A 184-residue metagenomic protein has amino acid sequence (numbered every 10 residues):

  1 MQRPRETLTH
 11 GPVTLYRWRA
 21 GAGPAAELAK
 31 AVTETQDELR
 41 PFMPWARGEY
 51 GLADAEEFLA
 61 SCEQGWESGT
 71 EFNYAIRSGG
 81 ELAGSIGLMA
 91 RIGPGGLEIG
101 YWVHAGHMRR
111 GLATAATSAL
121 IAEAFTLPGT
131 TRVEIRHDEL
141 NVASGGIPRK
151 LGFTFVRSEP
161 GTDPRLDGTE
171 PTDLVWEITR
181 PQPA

Functional and structural regions predicted by a protein language model:
M1-E27, A31-E38, N73-A184: Acyl-donor (CoA/ACP) binding surface of acyl/acetyltransferases
L28-T33, A55, L59-C62: Hydrophobic alpha-helical core bundles mediating ligand binding, dimerization, or RNAP-core interactions
E38-A60: Conserved GNAT-fold acetyl-CoA-binding loop/helix
R47-E49, A60-A75: A short helix-loop-beta-strand connector motif used in the catalytic cores of GNAT acetyltransferases and, in some
